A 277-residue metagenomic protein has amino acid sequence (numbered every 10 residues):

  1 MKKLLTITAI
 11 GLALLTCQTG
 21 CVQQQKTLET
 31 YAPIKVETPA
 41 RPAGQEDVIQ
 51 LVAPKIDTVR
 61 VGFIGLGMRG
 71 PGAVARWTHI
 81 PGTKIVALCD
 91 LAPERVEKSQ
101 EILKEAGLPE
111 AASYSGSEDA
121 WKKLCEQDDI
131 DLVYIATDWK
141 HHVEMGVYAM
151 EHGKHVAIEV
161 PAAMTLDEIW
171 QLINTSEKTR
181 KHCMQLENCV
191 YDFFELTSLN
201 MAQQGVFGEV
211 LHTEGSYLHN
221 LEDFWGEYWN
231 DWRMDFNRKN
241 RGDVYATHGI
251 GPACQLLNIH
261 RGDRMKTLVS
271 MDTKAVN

Functional and structural regions predicted by a protein language model:
M1-T8: Bacterial N-terminal signal peptides that target proteins for export
T16-G20: C-terminal motif of bacterial Sec signal peptides marking the signal peptidase cleavage site
V22-A106, A253: N-terminal Rossmann-like dinucleotide-binding module
G65, T179-M184, C189-N277: Predominantly a Rossmann-like dinucleotide-binding segment in NAD(P)-dependent oxidoreductases
A112-D119: Short acidic-hydrophobic, aromatic-tinged amphipathic segments that line or gate anion-handling sites
W121-D128: Short amphipathic alpha-helix with an adjacent loop that forms part of the alpha/beta core around
L132-Y134: N-terminal Rossmann-like NAD(P) cofactor-binding module of classical short-chain dehydrogenase/reductase
D138-W139, V143-Y191, G205: Beta-strand-loop-alpha-helix segment that lines the small-molecule cofactor/substrate pocket of alpha/beta enzymes
